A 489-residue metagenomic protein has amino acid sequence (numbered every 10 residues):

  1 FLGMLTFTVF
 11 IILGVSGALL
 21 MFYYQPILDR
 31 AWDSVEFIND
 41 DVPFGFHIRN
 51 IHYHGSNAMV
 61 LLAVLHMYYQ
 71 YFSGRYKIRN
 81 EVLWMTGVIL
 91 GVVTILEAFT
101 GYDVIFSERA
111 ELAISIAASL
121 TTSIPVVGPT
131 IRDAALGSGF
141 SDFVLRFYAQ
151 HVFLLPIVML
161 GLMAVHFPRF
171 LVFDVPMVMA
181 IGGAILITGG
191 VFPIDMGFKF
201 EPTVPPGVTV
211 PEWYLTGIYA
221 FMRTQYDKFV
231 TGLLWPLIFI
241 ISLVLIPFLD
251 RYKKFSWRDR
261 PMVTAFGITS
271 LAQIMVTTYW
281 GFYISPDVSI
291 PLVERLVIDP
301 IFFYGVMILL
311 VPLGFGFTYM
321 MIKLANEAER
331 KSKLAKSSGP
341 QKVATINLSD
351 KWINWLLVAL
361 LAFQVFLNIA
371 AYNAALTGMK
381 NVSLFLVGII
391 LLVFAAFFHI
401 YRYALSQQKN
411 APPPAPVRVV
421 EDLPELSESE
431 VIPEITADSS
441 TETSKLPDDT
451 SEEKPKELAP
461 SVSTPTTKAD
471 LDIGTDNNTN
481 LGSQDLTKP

Functional and structural regions predicted by a protein language model:
F1-F7, Y71-G91, L171-M179, S256-P261: Membrane-interfacial loop-to-helix junctions in multi-pass inner-membrane proteins
F1-V9, D40-L61, I78-V82, G139-I157 (+5 more regions): Membrane-entry segments of alpha-helical transmembrane domains in multi-pass membrane proteins
F10-L28, T188-D195, T278-F282: Alpha-helical transmembrane segments of multi-pass membrane proteins
Y24-N50, I114-G139, T203-F221: Extracytosolic (periplasmic/ER-lumenal) interhelical loops and adjacent juxtamembrane/interface segments of multi-pass
Y24-Q25, S56-G74, W84-G137, S141-D142 (+2 more regions): Transmembrane-helix bundle segments that line or gate the permeation/cavity pathway in multi-pass membrane proteins
L145-P206: Long, contiguous internal "core" modules enriched in hydrophobic/ aromatic residues
F255-D259, N326-W352: Membrane-interfacial, low-structure loops and terminal tails that flank and connect transmembrane helices in multi-pass
I432-E434, D438-P489: Long, low-complexity, intrinsically disordered segments
